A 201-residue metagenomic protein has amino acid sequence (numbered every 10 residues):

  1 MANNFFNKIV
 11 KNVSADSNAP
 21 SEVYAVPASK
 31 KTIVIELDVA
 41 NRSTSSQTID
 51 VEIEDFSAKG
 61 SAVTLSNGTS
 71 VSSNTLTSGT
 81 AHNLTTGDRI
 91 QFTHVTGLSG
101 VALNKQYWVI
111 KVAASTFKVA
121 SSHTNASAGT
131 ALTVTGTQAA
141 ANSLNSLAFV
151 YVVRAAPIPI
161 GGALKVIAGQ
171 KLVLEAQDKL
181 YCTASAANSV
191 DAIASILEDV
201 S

Functional and structural regions predicted by a protein language model:
M1-T32, S46-D50, E175-Q177, T183-S201: C-terminal interaction-tip segments
A15-N18, S72, P159-L164: Solvent-exposed, conformationally flexible loop/turn segments
T32-N41, I90-T93, D178-C182: A short beta-strand element within beta-rich, extracytoplasmic domains of secreted/secretory-pathway proteins
Q47, E52, S115-T124, A192: Short, surface-exposed terminal/edge motifs of secreted or surface/virion proteins that either
E54-K59, S146-K179: Intrinsically disordered, low-complexity Pro/Gly/Ser/Thr-rich segments with frequent PxxP/GP/PP motifs and embedded
E54-K59, T124, D199-S201: Short edge-strand/loop segments of extracellular domains
G60-L147: Small/polar beta-strand repeat architecture
T93-S99, Q170-V173, A186-N188: Short, charged beta-turn/beta-strand-edge "cap" motif at the junction between a beta-strand and an adjacent loop
